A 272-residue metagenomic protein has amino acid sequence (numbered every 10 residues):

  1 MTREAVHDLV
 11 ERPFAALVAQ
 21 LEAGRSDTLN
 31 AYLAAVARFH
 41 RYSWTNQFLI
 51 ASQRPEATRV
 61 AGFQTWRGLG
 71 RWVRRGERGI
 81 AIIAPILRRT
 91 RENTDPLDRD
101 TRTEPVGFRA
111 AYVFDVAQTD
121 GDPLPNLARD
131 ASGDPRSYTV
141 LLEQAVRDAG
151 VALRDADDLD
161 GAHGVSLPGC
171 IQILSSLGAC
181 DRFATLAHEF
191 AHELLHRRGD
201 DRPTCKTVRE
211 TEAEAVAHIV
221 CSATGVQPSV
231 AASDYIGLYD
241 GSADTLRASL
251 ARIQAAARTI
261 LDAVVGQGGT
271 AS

Functional and structural regions predicted by a protein language model:
M1-S272: N-terminal accessory/interface modules of nucleic-acid-binding and processing proteins
